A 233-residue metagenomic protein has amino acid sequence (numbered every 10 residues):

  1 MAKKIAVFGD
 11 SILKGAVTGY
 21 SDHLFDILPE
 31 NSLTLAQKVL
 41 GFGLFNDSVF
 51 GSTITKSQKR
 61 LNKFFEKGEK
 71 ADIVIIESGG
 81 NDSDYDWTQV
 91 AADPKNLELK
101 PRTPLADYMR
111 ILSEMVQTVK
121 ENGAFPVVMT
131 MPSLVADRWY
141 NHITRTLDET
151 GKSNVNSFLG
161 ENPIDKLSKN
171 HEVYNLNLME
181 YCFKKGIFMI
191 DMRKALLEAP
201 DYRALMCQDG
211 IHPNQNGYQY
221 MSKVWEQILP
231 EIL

Functional and structural regions predicted by a protein language model:
M1-S48, N62-K70, V74: Serine-esterase "nucleophile elbow" of acetyl-processing enzymes
G9, S48-F50, G80, W225: Short glycine-rich, polar/acidic loop-and-turn segments at beta strand-coil junctions
K14-I27, S48-S52, Q89-K100, G210: Acidic/histidine-rich helix-loop elements that form or flank divalent-metal/phosphate-binding sites at the catalytic
V39, K59-L233: Alpha-helical cap/lid subdomain in secreted, periplasmic, or secretory-pathway luminal O-acyl-processing enzymes
T55: N-terminal helical cap/lid subdomain that shapes the substrate entry/recognition surface in HAD-like hydrolases
